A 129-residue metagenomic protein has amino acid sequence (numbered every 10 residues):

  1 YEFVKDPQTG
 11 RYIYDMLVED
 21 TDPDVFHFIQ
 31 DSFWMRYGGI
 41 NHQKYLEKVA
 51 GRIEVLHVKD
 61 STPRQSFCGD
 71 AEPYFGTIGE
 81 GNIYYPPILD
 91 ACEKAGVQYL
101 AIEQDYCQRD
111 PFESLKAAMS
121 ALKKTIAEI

Functional and structural regions predicted by a protein language model:
Y1-Q8: Divalent metal-binding pocket/active-site signature
Q8-Q30, W34-I129: Histidine-acidic metal/acid-base catalytic patches
